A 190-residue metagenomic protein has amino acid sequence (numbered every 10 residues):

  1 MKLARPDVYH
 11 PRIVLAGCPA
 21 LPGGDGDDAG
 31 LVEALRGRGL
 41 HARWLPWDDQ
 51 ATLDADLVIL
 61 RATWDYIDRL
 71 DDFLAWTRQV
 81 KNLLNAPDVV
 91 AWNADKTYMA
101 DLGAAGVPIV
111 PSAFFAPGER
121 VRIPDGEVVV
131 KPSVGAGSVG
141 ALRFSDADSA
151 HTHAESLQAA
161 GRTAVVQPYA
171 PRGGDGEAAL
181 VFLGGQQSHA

Functional and structural regions predicted by a protein language model:
M1-Y9: Basic/polar N-terminal segments that are highly enriched at the extreme N-terminus, encompassing both cleavable
V8-V14, P19-S112, A116: Conserved N-proximal alpha/beta basic substrate-recognition cap immediately N-terminal to, or forming the N-lobe
W47-D49, G118-E119, Q167-R172: Short, solvent-exposed loop/turn elements at beta->coil junctions and helix N-caps that rim active or binding pockets
A55-L60, K131, A178-L183: A short beta-strand motif that forms the metal-chelation/ATP-contact edge of phosphoryl-transfer active sites
V58, L83-L84, V110, V129 (+2 more regions): Structural detector of well-ordered beta-strand residues that form the stable sheet scaffold of enzyme domains
D65-Y66, A136, R172-G173: Glycine-rich nucleotide phosphate-binding loop and flanking beta-alpha elements of Rossmann-like dinucleotide-binding
K96, V128-H153, G176-E177: Glycine-rich phosphate-binding loop of ATP-grasp-fold ATP-dependent ligases
S145-A190: Phosphate-binding site of ATP-dependent enzymes
